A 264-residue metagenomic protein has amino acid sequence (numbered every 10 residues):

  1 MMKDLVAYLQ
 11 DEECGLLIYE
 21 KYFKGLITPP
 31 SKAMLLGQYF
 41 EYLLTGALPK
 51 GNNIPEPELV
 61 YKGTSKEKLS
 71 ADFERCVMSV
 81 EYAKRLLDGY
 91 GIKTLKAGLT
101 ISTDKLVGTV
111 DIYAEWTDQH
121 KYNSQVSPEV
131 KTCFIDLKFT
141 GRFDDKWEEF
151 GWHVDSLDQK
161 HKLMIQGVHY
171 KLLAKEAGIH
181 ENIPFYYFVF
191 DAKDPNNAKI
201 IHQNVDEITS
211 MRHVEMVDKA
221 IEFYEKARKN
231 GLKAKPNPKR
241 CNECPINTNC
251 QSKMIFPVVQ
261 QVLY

Functional and structural regions predicted by a protein language model:
M1-V110, E115-D118, R240-C241, L263: Metal-dependent nuclease catalytic cores that hydrolyze phosphodiester bonds in DNA/RNA, characterized by
P29, S65-K68, K146-H161, Q203-I208: Short histidine-centered catalytic/ligand-binding loop motif
F40-E41, I135, Y170: Single, functionally critical "micro-switch" positions that shape active/binding sites and transmembrane helices
L44-L48, F139-R142, K175-I179, E225: Hydrophobic/aromatic-lined pockets within catalytic cores
G46, D118, G141-F143, K193 (+1 more regions): Short loop/turn segments at secondary-structure transitions that flank enzyme active sites
G51-P55, Y122-Q125, E129-F134, N196-Q203 (+2 more regions): Short, well-ordered strand-loop elements centered on a beta-strand within folded domains, enriched for acidic residues
F73, Q159-M164, H169-Y264: Metal-dependent nuclease catalytic regions and adjoining charged, substrate-binding loops involved in nucleic-acid end
I92-M164: Non-catalytic protein-protein interaction segments used by genome-maintenance enzymes to assemble and couple activities
